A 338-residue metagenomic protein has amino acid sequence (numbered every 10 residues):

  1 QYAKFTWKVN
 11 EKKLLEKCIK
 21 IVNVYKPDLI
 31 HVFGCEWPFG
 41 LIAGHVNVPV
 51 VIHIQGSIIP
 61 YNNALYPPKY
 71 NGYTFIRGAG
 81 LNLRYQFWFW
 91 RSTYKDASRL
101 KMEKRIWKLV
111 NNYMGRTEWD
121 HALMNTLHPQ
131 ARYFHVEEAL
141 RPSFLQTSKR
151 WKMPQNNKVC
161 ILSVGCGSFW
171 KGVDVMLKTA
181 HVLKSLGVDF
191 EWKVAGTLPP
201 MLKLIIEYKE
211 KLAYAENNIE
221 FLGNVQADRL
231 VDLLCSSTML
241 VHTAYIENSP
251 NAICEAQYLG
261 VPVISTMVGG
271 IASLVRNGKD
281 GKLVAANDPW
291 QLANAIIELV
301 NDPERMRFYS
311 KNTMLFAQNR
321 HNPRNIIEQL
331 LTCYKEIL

Functional and structural regions predicted by a protein language model:
V22, N224-V225, D232-S237: Short alpha-helical donor nucleotide-sugar binding micro-motif in glycosyltransferases
F75-N112, H121-A122, T126: Membrane-proximal helix-turn-helix segments that form the acceptor-binding/catalytic region of lipid-linked
K152-K171, L177-A180: Conserved donor-binding/catalytic core segment of Leloir-type glycosyltransferases
I205-D228: Nucleotide-activated donor-binding/catalytic signature segment of Leloir-type glycosyltransferases, i.e., the conserved
Y245: Aromatic "clamp/platform" in nucleotide-sugar-dependent glycosyltransferases that forms part of the donor/acceptor
P262-S265: Short hydrophobic beta-strand element within catalytic cores of glycosyltransferases and related nucleotide-activated
N277-G278, K282-P289, E298-P303: Conserved acidic donor-binding segment of nucleotide-sugar-dependent glycosyltransferases
Q291, E298, R305-N319, I326-T332: A short, well-ordered alpha-helix in the C-terminal region of glycosyltransferases
